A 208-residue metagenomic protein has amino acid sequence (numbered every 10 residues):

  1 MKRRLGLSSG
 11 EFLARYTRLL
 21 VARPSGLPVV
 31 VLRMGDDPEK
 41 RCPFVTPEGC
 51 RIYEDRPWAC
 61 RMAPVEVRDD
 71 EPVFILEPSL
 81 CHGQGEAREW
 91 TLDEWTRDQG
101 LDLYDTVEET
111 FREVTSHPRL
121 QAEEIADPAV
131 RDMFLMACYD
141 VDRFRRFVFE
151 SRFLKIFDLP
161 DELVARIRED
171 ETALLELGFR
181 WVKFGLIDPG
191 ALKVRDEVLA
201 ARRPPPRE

Functional and structural regions predicted by a protein language model:
R3-E208: Short loop/turn segments that flank or connect secondary-structure elements
